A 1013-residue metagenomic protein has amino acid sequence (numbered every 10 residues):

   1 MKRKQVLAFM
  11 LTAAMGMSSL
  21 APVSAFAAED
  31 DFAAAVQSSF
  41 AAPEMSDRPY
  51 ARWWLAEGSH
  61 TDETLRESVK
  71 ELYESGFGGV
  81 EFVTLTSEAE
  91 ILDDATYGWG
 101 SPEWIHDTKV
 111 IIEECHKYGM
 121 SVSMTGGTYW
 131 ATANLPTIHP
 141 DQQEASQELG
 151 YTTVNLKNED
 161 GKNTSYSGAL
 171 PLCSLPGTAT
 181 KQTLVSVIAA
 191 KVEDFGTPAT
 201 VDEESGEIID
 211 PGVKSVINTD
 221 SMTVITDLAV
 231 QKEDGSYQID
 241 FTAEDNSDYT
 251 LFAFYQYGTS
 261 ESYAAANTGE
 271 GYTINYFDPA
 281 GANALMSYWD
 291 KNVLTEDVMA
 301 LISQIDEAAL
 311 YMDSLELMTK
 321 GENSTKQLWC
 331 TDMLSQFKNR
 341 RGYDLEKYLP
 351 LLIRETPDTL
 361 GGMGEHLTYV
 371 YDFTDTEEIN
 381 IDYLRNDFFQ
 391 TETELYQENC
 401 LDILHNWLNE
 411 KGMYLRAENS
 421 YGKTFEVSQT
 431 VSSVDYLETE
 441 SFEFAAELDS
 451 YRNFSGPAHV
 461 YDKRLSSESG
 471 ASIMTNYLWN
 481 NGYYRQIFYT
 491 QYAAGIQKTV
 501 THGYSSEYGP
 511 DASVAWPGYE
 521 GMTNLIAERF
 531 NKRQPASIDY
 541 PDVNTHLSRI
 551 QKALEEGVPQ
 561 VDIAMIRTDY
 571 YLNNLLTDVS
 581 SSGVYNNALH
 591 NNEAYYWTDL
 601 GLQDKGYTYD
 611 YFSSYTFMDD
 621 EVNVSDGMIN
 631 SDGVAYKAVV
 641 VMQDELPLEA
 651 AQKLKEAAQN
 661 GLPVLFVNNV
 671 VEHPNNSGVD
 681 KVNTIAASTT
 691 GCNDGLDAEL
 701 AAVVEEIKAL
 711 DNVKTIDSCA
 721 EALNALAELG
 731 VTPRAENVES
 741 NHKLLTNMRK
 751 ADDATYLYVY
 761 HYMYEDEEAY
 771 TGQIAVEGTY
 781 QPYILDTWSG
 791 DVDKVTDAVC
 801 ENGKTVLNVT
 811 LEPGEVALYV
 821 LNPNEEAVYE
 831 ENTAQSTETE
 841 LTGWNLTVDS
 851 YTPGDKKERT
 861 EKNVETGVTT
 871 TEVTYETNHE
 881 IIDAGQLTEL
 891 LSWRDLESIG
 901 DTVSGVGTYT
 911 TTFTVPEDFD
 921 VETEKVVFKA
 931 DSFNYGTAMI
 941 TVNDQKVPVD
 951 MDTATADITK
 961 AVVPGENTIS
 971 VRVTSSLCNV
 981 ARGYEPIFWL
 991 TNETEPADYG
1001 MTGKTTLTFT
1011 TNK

Functional and structural regions predicted by a protein language model:
K2, T12-V298, S303-E307, T1008 (+1 more regions): Mature N-terminal, pre-catalytic/accessory segment of carbohydrate-active enzymes
P49-Y50, T61-R66, G79, W99-T128 (+6 more regions): Carbohydrate-binding surfaces of carbohydrate-active enzymes
Y237-F241, V806-V809, T955-K960: Exposed aromatic-hydrophobic patches
T259-E261, E825-A827, T974-R982: Short acidic/polar inter-strand loop motif in beta-rich domains
I774, F913-K946, I969-V973: Aromatic-lined ligand-binding clefts that engage carbohydrates, nucleic acids, or primary amines
V799, K946-M951: Short beta-strand segments within Ig-like beta-sandwich modules, predominantly Fibronectin type-III
T914, A954-T968, R972, L977: Short, surface-exposed tryptophan/glycine-enriched loops that mediate extracellular molecular recognition
A981-K1013: Exposed low-complexity, polar/acidic, P/S/T/G-rich flexible segments that act as propeptides, protease-susceptible
